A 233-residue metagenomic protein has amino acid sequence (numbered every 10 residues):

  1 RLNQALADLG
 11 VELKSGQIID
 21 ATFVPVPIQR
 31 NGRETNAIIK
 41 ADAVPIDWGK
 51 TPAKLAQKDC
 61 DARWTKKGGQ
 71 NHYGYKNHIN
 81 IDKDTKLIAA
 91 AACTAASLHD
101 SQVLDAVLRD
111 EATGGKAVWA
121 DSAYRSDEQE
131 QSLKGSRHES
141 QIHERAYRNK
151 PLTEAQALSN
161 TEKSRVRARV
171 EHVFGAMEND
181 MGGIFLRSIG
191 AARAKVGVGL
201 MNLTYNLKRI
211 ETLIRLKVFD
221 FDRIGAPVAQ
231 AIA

Functional and structural regions predicted by a protein language model:
R1-K134, V228-A233: Polybasic low-complexity intrinsically disordered regions
R33, T153-T161: Short, surface-exposed amphipathic charged segments that create phosphate/polyanion-binding patches used for binding
H78-N80, A90, W119, Q141 (+3 more regions): Structured core elements
A95, E144-R148: Short, acidic/turn-prone active-site loops that include or flank metal/cofactor- and phosphate-binding residues
Q102, N149-Q156: Short, charged, surface-exposed secondary-structure boundary motifs
G115-W119, Q141-I142, T212-L216: Acidic/polar loop patches that form or flank catalytic/metal-binding clefts of enzymes that bind anionic ligands
S136-E144: Short hydrophobic/aromatic-enriched beta-strand-loop microsegments
L158-A233: Basic, amphipathic alpha-helical segments enriched in Lys/Arg and hydrophobic/aromatic residues
